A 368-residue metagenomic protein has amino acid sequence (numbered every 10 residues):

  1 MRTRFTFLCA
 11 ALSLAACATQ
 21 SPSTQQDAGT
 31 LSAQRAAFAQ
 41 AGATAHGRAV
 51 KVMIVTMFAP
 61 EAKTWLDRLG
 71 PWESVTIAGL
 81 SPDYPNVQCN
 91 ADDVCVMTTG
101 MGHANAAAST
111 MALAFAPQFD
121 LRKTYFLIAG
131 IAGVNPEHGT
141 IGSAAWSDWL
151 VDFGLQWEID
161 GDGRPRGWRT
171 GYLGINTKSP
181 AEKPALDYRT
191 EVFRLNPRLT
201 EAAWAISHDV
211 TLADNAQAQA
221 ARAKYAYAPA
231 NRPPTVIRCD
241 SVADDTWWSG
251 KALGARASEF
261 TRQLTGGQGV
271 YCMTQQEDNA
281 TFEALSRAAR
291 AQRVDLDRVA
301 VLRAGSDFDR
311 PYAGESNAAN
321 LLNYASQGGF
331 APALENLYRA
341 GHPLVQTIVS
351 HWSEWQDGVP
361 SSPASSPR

Functional and structural regions predicted by a protein language model:
M1-F7: Bacterial N-terminal signal peptides that target proteins for export
A10-A11: Residue-level signal for mature regions of secreted extracellular proteins and peptides
L14-A16: C-terminal motif of bacterial Sec signal peptides marking the signal peptidase cleavage site
A18-R368: Accessory terminal and edge-of-domain segments that mediate assembly/interaction and cofactor placement around
